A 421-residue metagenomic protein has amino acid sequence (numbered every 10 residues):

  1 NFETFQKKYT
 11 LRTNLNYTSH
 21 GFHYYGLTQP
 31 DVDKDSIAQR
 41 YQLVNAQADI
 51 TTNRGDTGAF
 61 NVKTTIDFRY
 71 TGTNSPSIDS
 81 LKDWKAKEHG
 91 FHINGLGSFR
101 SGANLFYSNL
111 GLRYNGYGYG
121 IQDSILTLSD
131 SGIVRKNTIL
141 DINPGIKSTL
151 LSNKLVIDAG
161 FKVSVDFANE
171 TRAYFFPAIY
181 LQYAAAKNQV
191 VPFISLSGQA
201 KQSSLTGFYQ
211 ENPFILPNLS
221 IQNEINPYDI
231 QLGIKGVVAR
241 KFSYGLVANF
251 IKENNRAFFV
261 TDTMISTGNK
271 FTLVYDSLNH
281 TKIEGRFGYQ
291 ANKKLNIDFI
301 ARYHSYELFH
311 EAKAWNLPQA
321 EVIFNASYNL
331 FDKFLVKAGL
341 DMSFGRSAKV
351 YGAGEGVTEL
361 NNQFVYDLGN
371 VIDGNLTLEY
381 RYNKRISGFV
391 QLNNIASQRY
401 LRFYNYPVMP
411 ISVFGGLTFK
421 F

Functional and structural regions predicted by a protein language model:
N1, F106-G120, I133-D166, N292-S305: Surface-exposed extracellular loop regions of Gram-negative outer-membrane beta-barrel proteins
N1-H92, L128-G132: Flexible loop and strand-edge segments within Gram-negative outer membrane beta-barrel domains
Q6, G55-N61, R100-L105, L150-L155 (+2 more regions): Edge/loop elements at the starts and ends of beta-strands within beta-rich repeat scaffolds
L15, I66, G90, Y107-L110 (+4 more regions): Extended beta-sheet lipid-handling architectures
G26, Y119-Q122, S204-Y209: Short acidic, glycine/serine/threonine-rich loops at helix termini
S75-H92, L96-S98, A103-R113, G120-T138 (+5 more regions): Beta-strand-dominated lipid-handling architectures at cellular/organellar boundaries
H92-N94, I142-N143, I230, D373: Short structured motifs
S152, V156-F421: Exposed, low-structure sequence patches enriched in small/polar residues
